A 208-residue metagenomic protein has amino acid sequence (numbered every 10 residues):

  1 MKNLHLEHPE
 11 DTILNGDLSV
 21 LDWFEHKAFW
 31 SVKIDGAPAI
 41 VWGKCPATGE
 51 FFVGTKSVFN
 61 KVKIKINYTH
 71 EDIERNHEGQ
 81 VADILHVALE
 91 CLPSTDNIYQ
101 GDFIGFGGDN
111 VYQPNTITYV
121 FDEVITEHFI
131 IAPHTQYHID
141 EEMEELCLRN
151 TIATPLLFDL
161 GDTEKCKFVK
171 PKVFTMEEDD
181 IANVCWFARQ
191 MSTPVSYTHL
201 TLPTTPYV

Functional and structural regions predicted by a protein language model:
M1-P38, C45-P46, E50-Q113: Active-site-proximal "nucleotidyltransferase
A37-V41, D140-E141: Flexible loop/turn segments at secondary-structure boundaries
E50, I130, H199: A residue-level signal for beta-strand positions that form part of recognition/binding surfaces within mature
E78-T163: Internal, well-ordered alpha/beta segment that forms a basic, Gly-enriched binding/recognition surface
L160-D162, C166, F174-Y197: Non-catalytic, alpha-helical, charged scaffold/linker segments that couple or flank catalytic or architectural cores
T198-T204: Conserved small/polar residues in nucleotide/adenosyl-binding loops
